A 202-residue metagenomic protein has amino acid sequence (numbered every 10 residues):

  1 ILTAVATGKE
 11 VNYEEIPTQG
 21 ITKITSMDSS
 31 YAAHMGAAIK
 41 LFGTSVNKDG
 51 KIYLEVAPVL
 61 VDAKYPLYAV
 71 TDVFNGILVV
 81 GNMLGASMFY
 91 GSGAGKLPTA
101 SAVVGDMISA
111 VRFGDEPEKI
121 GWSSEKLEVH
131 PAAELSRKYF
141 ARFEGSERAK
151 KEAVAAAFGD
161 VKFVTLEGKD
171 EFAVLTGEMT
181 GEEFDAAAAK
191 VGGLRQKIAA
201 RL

Functional and structural regions predicted by a protein language model:
I1-A69, F74-G76: Substrate-binding/catalytic subdomain of NAD(P)-dependent oxidoreductase enzymes
T7-V11, P17-K23, V103, V164 (+1 more regions): Short, exposed beta-strand "edge-strand" segments with a Pro/Gly-rich flavor and a Y/T-containing core
V11-E14, M35-K40, D49-A57, N75 (+5 more regions): Generic structural motif recognizing short loop/turn segments at the entrances and edges of beta-strands
I21-T22, I52, G95, V164-G168 (+1 more regions): Conserved N-terminal alpha-helical segment that immediately precedes and caps sugar-phosphate-binding
I21-T25, K96, A100, E147: Generic structural signal for well-ordered, non-membrane alpha-helical segments in soluble metabolic enzymes
S29-I39, A86-A94, P98, F158-G168: Short secondary-structure transition/capping segments
Y53-E144: Catalytic, metal-anchored helix/loop core of enzyme active sites in primary metabolism
M107-L202: A conserved regulatory-domain signal marking ACT and ACT-like small-molecule sensing domains and adjacent regulatory
